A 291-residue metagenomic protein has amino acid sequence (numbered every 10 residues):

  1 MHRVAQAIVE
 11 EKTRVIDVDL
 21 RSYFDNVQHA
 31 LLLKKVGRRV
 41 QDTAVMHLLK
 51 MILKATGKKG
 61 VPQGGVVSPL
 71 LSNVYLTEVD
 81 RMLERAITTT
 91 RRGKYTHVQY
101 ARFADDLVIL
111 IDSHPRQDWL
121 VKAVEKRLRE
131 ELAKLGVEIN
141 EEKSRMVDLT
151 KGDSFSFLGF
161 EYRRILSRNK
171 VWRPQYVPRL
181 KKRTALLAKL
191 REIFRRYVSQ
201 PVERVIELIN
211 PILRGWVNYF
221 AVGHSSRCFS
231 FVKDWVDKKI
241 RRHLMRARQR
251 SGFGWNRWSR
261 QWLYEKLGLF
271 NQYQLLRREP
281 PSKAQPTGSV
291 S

Functional and structural regions predicted by a protein language model:
H2-L149, S154: Conserved polymerase palm-domain catalytic core
T43, H47, V74-T77, L180-T184 (+2 more regions): Alpha-helix N-cap/helix-start motif at coil-to-helix transitions, marked by capping-box chemistry
K54, S72, L76-D80, E84 (+6 more regions): Amphipathic alpha-helical core segments of compact helical bundles
K59-Q63, R191-V205, W216-C228, M245-Q249: Short, solvent-exposed helix-loop connector elements
Y100-F103, E142-G152, I209-I212, F229-D237 (+1 more regions): A glycine-rich phosphate-binding loop feature that marks nucleotide/adenosyl-phosphate handling sites
L135-P201, I212-R214: A conserved non-catalytic segment of reverse transcriptases and RNA-directed RNA polymerases corresponding to the late
W235-K239, L244-S291: Extended C-terminal regions of large enzymes
